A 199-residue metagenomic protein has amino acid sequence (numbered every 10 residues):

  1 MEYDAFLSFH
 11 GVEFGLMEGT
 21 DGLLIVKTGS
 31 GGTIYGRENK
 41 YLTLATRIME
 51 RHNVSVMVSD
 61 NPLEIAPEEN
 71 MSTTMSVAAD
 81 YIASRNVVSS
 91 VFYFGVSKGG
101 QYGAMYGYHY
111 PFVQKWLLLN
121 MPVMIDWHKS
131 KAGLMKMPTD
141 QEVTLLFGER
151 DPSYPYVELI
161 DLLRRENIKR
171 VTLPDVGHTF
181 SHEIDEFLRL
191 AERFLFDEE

Functional and structural regions predicted by a protein language model:
S8-V12, M17-R51, V58-D60: Short, surface-exposed "cap/lid" segments of acyl-processing enzymes
I65-N86: Alpha/beta-hydrolase active-site loop
A79, I184-E199: Catalytic active-site module of serine/aspartate enzymes centered on a nucleophile-bearing elbow/loop
F94-G103: Gly/Ala-rich beta-loop-alpha elbow adjacent to hydrolase catalytic centers
L117-D126, G148: Active-site nucleophile loop of the alpha/beta-hydrolase fold
P138-D140, L145-F147: Short beta-strand/loop motif that positions the catalytic acidic residue of the alpha/beta-hydrolase fold
P152-E158: Conserved alpha/beta-hydrolase "acid-adjacent" motif
V176-E186: Catalytic histidine-centered segment of alpha/beta-hydrolase-like enzymes
